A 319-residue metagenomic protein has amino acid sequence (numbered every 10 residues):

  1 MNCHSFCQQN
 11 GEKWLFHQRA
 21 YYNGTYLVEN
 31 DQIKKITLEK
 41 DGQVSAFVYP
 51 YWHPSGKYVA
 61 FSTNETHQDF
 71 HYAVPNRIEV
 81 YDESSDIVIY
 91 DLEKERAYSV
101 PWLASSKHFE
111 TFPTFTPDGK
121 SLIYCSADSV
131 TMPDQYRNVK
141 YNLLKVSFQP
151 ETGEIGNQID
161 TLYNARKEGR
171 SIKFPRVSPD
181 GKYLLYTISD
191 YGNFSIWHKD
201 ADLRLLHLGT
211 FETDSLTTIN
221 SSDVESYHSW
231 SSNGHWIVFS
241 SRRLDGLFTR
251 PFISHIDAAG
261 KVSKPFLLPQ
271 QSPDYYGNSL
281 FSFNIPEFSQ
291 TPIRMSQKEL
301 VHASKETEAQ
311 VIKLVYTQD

Functional and structural regions predicted by a protein language model:
M1-D319: Sequence signature of WD/YWTD-type beta-propeller architectures
